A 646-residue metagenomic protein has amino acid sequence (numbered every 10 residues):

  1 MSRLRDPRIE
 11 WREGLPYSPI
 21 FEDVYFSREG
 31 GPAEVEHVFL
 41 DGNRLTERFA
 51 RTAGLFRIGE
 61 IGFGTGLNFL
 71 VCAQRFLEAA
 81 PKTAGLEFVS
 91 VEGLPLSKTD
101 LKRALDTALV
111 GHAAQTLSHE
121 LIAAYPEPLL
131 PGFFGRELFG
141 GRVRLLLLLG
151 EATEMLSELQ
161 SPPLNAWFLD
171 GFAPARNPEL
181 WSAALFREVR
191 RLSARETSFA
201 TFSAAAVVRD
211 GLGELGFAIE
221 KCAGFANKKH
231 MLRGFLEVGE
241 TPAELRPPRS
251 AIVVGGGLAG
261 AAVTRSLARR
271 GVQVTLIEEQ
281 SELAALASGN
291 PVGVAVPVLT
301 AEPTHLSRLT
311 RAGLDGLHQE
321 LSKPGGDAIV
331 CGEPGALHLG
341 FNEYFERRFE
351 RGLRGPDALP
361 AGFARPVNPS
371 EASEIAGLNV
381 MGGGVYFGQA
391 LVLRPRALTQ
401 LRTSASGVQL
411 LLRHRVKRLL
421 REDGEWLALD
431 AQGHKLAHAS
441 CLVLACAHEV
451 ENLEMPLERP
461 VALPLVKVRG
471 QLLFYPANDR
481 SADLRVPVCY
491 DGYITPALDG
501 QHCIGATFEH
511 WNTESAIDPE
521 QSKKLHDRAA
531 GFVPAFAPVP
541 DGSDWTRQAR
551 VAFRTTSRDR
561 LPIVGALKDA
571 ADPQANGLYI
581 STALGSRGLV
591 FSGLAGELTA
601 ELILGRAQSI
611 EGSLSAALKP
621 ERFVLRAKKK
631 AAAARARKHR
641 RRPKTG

Functional and structural regions predicted by a protein language model:
M1-F56, A73-V110, E621: Rossmann-like AdoMet
A104-E158: S-adenosyl-L-methionine
H112-A113, L117, A301-E302, D327-H338 (+3 more regions): Helix-loop-beta segment of a Rossmann-like dinucleotide-binding subdomain
A200, T304-G313, E343-F345, G384-Q400 (+3 more regions): Short beta-strand to alpha-helix junction loop
G239-R270, E279, A287-V294, L299 (+2 more regions): Active-site substrate-recognition segment that forms the wall of the catalytic cavity or substrate channel
V292-I375: Dinucleotide-binding Rossmann-like beta1-alpha1 core, especially the glycine-rich loop that anchors the ADP
L412-W426: A conserved short coil-to-beta-strand element within the FAD-binding core of flavoproteins
V539-G646: C-terminal catalytic lobe of FAD-dependent flavoproteins
